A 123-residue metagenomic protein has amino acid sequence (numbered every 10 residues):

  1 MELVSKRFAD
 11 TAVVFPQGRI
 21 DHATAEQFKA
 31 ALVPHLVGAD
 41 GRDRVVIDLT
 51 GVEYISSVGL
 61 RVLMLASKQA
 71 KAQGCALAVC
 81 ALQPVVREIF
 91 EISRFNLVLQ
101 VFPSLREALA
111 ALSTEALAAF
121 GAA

Functional and structural regions predicted by a protein language model:
M1-F15: Short beta-strand/loop segment at the start of cytosolic alpha/beta domains
E2-L3, R44, V85, S113: Short leucine-rich amphipathic alpha-helices used at interfaces
V4-K6, C80, Q100-F102: General small-molecule cofactor/ligand-binding pocket signal
F8-D10, P84, R106: Residues that form or immediately flank small-molecule/cofactor binding pockets and catalytic motifs
H22-L99: Amphipathic alpha-helical interaction surfaces in cytosolic regulatory modules
V101-A123: A charged, well-structured terminal subsegment
